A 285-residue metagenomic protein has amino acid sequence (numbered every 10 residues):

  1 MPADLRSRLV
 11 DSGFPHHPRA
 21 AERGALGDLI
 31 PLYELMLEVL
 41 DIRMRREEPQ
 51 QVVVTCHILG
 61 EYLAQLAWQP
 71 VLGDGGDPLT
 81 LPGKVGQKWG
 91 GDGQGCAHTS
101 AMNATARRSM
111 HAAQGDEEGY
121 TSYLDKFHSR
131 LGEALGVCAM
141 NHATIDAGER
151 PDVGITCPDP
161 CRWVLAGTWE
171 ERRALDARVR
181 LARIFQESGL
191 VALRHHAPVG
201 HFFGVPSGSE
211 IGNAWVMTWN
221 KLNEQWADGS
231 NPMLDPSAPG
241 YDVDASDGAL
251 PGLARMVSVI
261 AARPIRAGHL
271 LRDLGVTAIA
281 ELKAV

Functional and structural regions predicted by a protein language model:
M1-P49: Charged alpha-helical initiation segments
Y33-M36, L40, L59, L66 (+4 more regions): Amphipathic alpha-helices that form helix-helix packing interfaces
L37-D41, R45-G76: Short, hydrophobic, well-ordered secondary-structure elements
E48-T55, F127, Q186-G189, L193: Residue-level detector of well-ordered alpha-helical segments, enriched for hydrophobic/aromatic packing positions
Q50-V54, P78-G90: Long internal repeat-built scaffold domains in very large eukaryotic proteins
K88-I184: Flexible secondary-structure boundary motifs
E171-G240: Histidine-centered, metal-coordinating catalytic motifs and their short helical/loop contexts
S209-V285: Polyanionic, low-complexity intrinsically disordered segments
